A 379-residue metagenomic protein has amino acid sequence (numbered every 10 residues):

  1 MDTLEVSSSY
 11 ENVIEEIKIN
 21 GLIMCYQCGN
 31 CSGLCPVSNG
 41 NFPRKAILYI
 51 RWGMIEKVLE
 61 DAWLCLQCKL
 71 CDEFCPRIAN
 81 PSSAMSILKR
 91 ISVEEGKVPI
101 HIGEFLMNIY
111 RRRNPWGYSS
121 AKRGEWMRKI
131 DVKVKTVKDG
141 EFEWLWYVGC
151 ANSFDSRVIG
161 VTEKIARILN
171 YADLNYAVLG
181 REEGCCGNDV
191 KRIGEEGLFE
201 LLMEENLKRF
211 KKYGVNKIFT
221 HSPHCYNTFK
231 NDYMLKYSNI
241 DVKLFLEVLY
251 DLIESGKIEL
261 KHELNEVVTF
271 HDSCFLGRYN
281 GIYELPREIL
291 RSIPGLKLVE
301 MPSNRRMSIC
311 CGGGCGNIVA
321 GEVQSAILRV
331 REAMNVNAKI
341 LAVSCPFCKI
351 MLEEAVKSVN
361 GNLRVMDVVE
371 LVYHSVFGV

Functional and structural regions predicted by a protein language model:
M1-L64: Ferredoxin-type iron-sulfur electron-transfer modules and their immediate structural context
I19-L22, K45-E183, G187-H221, Y226-Y233 (+1 more regions): Iron-sulfur-cluster electron-transfer modules
M24, N30-L34, L64, L70-F74 (+4 more regions): The −1 position to Zn-ligating cysteines in a subset of zinc-ribbon hairpins
N30-P36, G40, E73-S83, Y279 (+1 more regions): Short functional micro-motifs and their immediate structural scaffolds
S153-D241, F275-S292, L296-V379: Cofactor-cradling patches in redox/metallo enzymes
N239-S255, G295: C-terminal, non-catalytic macromolecule-binding modules
F245, E254-L290: C-terminal amphipathic alpha-helical segment
